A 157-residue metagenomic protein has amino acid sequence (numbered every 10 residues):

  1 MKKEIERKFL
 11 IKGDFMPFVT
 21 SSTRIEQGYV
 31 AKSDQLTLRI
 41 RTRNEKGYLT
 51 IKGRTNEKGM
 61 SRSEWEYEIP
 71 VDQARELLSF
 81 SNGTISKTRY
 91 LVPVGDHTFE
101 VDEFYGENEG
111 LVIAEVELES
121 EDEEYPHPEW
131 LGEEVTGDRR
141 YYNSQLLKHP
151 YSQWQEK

Functional and structural regions predicted by a protein language model:
M1-K157: Phosphate-end processing signature that detects enzymes handling 5′-triphosphorylated RNA and polyphosphate
